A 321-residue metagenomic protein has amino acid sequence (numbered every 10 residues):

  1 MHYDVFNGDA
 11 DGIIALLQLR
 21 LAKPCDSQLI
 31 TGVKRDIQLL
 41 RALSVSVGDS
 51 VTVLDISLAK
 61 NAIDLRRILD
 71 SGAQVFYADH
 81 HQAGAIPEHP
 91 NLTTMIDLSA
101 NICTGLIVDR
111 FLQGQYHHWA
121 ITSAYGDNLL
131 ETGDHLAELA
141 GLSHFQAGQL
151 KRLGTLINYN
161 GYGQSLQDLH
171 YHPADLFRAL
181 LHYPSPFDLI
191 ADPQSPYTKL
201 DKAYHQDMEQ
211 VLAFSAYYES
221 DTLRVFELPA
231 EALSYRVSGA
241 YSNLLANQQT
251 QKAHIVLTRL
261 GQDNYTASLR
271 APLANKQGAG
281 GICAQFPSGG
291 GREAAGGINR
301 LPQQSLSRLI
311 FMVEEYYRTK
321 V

Functional and structural regions predicted by a protein language model:
M1-T155, F226, A232, R236-H254 (+1 more regions): Replace "Mg2+/Mn2+-dependent" with "divalent metal-dependent
I37-R41, Y162, L200-V211, Y217-Y218 (+2 more regions): Generic hydrophobic, helix-prone segments enriched in Leu/Val/Ile
A42-V45, P87-H89, M95, H135 (+5 more regions): Extended interaction regions within the primary functional domain
D55-L58, Y162-P173, D192-Q206, R236-N243: Short N-terminal helix-initiation segments at or just after the protein's N-terminus
D79, S165, L180, P186 (+2 more regions): Generic signature of intrinsically disordered, low-complexity segments enriched in small/polar residues
L98-S99, A179-F226: Oxyanion-binding "anion nests"
A137-P184: Loop-centered beta-sheet repeat module
Y183, F214-Y217, E231, L244 (+1 more regions): Short hydrophobic alpha-helical module
